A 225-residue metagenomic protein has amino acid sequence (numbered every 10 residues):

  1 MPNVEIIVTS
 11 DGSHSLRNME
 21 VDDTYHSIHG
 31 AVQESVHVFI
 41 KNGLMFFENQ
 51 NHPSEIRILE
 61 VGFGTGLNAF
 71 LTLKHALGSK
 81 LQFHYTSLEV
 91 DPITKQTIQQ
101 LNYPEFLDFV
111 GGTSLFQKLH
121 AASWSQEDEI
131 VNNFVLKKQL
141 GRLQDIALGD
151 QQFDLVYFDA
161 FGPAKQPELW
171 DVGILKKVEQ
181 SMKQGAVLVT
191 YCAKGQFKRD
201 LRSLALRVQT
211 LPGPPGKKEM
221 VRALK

Functional and structural regions predicted by a protein language model:
M1-I56, K74-L107: Rossmann-like AdoMet
G62-G64, E89: Conserved S-adenosyl-L-methionine
G66-F70: Glycine-rich SAM-binding Motif I of class I
T97-G149: S-adenosyl-L-methionine
D154-E168: A short SAM/SAH-binding and catalytic strip from SAM-dependent methyltransferases
L155-Y157, Q184-C192: Conserved beta-strand signature within the Rossmann-like core of class I S-adenosyl-L-methionine
E168-Q184: A short glycine-rich, Lys/Arg-flanked "PGG" loop and its adjoining helix->strand segment in the class I
L204-K225: Core SAM-dependent methyltransferase catalytic element
